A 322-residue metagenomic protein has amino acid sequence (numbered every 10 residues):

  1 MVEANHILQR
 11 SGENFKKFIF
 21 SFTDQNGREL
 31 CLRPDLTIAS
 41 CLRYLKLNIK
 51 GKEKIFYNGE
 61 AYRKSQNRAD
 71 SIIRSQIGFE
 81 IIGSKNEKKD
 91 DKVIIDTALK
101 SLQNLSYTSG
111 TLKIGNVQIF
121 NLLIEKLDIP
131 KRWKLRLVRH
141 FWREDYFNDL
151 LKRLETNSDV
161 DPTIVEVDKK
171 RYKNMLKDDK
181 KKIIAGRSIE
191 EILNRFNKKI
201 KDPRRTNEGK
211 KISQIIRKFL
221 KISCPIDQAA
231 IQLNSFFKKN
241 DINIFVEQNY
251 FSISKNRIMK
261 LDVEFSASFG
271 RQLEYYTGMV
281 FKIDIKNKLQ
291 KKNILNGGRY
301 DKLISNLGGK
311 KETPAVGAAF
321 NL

Functional and structural regions predicted by a protein language model:
M1-N5, K54-K64, T111-L122, H140: Short, glycine/charge-rich beta-strand/loop segments that flank catalytic centers and engage negatively charged groups
V2-A4, D35-I49, I55-Y107, D159-L322: Positively charged, Gly/Ser-enriched RNA/tRNA-binding surfaces
H6-S21: Glycine-rich loop at the start of a catalytic domain that most often binds anionic cofactors/ligands
D24: Acidic surface patches and DE-rich sequence motifs
E29-R33: Hydrophobic alpha-helical transmembrane segments in multi-pass integral membrane proteins
E53-Y57, L135-R136, K152-L154, A267: Short coil/turn segments at secondary-structure boundaries
N116-V117, N121-E166: Short terminal or interdomain "cap/linker" segment that borders an active site or interface and mediates
